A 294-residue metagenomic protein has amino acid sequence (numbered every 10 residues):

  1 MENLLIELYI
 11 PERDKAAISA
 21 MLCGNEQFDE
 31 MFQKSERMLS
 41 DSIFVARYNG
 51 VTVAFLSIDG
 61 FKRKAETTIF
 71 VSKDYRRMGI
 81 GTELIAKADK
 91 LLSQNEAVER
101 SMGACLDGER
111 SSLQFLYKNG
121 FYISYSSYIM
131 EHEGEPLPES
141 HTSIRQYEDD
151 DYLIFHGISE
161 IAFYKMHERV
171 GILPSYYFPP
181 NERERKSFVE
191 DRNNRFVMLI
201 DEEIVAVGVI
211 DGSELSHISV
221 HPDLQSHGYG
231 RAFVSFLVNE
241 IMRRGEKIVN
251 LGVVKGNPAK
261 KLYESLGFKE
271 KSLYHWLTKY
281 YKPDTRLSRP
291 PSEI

Functional and structural regions predicted by a protein language model:
E2-I18, S143-E168: A short beta-loop-alpha structural element at the N-terminal edge of CoA-dependent acyl/N-acetyltransferase catalytic
L8-E12, C23-K87, L92-N95, C105-D107 (+1 more regions): Conserved donor-binding loop and adjoining core beta-sheet/short helix segment in diverse acyl/aminoacyl transferases
P11-L39, Y164-E184: Conserved GNAT-fold acetyl-CoA-binding loop/helix
K64, L92-D107, I241-G252: Conserved GNAT acetyl-CoA-binding A-motif
Y75, G79-K87, L224, G228-L237: Conserved acetyl-CoA pyrophosphate-binding loop and the N-cap/start of the following alpha-helix in GNAT-like
M102-L113, N250-K261, W276-P283: Conserved beta-strand-loop-alpha-helix junction that forms the acyl-donor binding cleft
S112-Y117, F121, Y263-E264, F268: Conserved active-site tyrosine of GNAT-family acetyltransferases
